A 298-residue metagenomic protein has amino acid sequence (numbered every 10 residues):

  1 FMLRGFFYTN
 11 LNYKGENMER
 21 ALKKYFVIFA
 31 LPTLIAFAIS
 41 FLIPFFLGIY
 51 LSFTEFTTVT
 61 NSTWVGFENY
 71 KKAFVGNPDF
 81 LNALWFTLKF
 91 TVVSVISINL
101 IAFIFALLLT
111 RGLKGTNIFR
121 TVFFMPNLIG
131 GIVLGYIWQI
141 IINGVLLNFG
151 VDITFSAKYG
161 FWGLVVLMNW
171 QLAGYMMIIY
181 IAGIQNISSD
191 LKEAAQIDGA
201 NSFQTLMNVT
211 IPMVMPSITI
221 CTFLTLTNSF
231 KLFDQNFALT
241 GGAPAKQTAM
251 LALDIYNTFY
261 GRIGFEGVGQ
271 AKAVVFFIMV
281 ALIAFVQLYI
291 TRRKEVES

Functional and structural regions predicted by a protein language model:
F1-N17: Short, Lys/Arg-enriched N-terminal segments with co-localized hydrophobic residues within the first ~10-30 amino acids
E19-S298: A structural signal for multi-pass alpha-helical bundles of membrane permease subunits that mediate small-molecule
